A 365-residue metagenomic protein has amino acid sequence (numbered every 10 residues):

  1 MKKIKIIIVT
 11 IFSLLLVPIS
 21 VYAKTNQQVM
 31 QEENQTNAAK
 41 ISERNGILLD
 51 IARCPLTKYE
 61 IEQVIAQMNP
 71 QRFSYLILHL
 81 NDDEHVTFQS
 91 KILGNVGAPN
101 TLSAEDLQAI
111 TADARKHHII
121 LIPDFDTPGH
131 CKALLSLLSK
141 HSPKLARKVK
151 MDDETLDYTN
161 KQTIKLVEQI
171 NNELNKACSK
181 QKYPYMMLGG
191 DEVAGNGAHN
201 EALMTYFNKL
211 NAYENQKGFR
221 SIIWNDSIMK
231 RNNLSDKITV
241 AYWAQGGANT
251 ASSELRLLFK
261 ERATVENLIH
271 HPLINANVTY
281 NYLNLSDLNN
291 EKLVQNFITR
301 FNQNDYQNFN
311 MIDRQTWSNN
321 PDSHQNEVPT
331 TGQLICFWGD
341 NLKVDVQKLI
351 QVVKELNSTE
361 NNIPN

Functional and structural regions predicted by a protein language model:
M1-I8: Bacterial N-terminal signal peptides that target proteins for export
V9-V17: Bacterial N-terminal signal peptides
P18-M30: Sec-dependent signal peptide cleavage junction
V29-D191, W338: Feature activates predominantly on carbohydrate-active enzymes
P55-L56, D83-T87, P128-K132, V193-G197 (+4 more regions): Flexible loop/turn segments at secondary-structure boundaries
Q67, A248-N365: Flexible, acidic glycine-rich loops studded with aromatic residues
E154-T239, A244-T250, R256, A263-H270: Active-site neighborhood of glycoside hydrolase catalytic domains
